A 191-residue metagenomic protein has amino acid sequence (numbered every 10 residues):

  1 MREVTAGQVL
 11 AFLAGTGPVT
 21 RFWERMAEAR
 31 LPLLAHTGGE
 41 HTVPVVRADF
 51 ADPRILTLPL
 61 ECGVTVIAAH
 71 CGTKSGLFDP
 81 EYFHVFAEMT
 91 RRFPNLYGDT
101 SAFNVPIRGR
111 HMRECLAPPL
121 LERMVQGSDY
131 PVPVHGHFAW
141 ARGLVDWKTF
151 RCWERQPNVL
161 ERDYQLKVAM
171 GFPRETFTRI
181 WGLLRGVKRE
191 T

Functional and structural regions predicted by a protein language model:
E3-Q126: Catalytic pocket-lining loop regions of alpha/beta-barrel enzymes, especially the amidohydrolase/enolase/GH5 lineages
G72-T191: H/E-rich (His + Asp/Glu) clusters that bind or coordinate divalent metals
